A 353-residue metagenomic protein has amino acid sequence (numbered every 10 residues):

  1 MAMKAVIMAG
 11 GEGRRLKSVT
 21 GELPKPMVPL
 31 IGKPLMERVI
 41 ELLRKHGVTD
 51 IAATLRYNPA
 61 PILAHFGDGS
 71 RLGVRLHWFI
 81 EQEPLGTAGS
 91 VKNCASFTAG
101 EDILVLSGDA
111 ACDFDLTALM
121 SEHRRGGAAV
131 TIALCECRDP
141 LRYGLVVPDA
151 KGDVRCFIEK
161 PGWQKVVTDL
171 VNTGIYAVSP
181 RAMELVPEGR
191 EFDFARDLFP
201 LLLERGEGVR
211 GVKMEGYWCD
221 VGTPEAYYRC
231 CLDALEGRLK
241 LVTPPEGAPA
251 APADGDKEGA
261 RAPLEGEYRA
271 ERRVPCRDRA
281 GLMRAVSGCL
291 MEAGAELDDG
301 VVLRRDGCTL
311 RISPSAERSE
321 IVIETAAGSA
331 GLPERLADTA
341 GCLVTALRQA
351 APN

Functional and structural regions predicted by a protein language model:
M1-I7, R15, P29-S107, A111 (+1 more regions): Conserved N-terminal catalytic core of the sugar/cofactor nucleotidyltransferase
G10, R56, C135-E136: Histidine-centered beta-alpha loop that forms part of the nucleotide-sugar donor binding/catalytic region in diverse
M27, V146-P148, F199, G211 (+1 more regions): A structural signal for short hydrophobic beta-strand segments in well-ordered beta-sheet cores
V48, G100, G127-A128, E207: Short, high-confidence coil segments that cap the C-terminus of an alpha-helix and link into the following beta-strand
D102-L104, A111, T117-R124, C137-P140 (+1 more regions): Catalytic-core segments of class I nucleotidyltransferases/pyrophosphorylases that form NMP-activated intermediates
G126-E136: A short, conserved acidic/glycine-rich loop-to-beta-strand motif that forms the donor nucleotide-sugar/metal
P148-D153, A316-E317: Short acidic-glycine loop/turn motifs at beta-strand connectors
A248-N353: Phosphate-binding and adjacent anionic-ligand microenvironments
